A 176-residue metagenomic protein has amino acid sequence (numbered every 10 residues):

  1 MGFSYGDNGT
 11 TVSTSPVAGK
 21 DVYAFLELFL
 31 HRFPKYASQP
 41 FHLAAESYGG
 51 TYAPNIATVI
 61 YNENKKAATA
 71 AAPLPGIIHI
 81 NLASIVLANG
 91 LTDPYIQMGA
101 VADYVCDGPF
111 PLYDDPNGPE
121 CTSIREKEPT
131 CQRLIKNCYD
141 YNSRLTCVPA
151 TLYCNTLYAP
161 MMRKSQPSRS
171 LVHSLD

Functional and structural regions predicted by a protein language model:
M1-D176: Terminal and linker regions of secretory-pathway proteins
